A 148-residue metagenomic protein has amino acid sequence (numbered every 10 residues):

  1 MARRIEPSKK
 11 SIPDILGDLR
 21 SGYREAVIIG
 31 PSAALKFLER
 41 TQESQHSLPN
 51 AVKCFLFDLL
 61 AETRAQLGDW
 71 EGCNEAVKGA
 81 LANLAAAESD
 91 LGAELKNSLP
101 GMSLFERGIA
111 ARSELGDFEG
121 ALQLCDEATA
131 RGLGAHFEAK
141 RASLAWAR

Functional and structural regions predicted by a protein language model:
E6-K9, Q42-P49, T129-G132: Solenoid-like repeat scaffolds
K10-R24, L48-G68, K78-L81, A85 (+1 more regions): Amphipathic alpha-helical repeat scaffolds of TPR domains
A26-R40, W70-E88: Helix-turn-helix repeat elements of alpha-solenoid scaffolds
L35, C54, N74, E119-L122 (+3 more regions): Conserved positions within tetratricopeptide repeat
P49-A51, A86-G92, A130-R141: Boundary/linker segments of alpha-helical solenoid repeat arrays
V52, G72, L95-S103, L133 (+1 more regions): Structural signature of alpha-solenoid helical repeat junctions
K78-A85, D117-A135: TPR/TPR-like (Sel1-like) alpha-helical repeat modules
